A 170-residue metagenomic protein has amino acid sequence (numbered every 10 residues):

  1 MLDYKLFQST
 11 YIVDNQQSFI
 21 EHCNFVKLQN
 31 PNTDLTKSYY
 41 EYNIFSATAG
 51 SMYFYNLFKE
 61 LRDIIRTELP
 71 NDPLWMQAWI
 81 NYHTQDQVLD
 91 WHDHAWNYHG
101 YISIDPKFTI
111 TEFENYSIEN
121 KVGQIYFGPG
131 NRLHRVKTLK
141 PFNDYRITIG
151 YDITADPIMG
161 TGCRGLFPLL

Functional and structural regions predicted by a protein language model:
M1-N71, V88, L166, L170: Non-heme Fe(II)/2-oxoglutarate
L69-W79: A short coil-to-beta-strand element that immediately follows conserved catalytic motifs
Y82-H83, D93-T109: Short, conserved beta-strand element in jelly-roll/cupin
L89-H92, I110-E112, L133-F142: Short beta-strand His + acidic residue motifs that chelate non-heme Fe in jelly-roll/DSBH and cupin folds
H99-I102, F142-M159: A short hydrophobic beta-strand segment most commonly corresponding to one strand of the jelly-roll/cupin
S103-K121, K137, G162-R164: A short beta-strand-loop-beta hairpin characteristic of the jelly-roll/cupin
